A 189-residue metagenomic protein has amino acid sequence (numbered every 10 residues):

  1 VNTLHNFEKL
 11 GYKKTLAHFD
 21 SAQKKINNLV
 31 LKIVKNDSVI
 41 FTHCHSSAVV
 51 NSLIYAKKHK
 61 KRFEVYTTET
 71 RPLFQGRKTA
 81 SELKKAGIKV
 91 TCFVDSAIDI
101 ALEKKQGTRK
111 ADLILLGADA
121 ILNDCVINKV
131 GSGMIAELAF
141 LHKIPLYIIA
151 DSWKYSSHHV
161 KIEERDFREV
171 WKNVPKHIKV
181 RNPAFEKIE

Functional and structural regions predicted by a protein language model:
V1-F93: N-terminal active-site beta-alpha-beta segment that forms phosphate/nucleotide-binding and substrate-recognition loops
T68-E189: Conserved phosphate- and dinucleotide-binding cores of soluble alpha/beta proteins, encompassing both enzyme active
